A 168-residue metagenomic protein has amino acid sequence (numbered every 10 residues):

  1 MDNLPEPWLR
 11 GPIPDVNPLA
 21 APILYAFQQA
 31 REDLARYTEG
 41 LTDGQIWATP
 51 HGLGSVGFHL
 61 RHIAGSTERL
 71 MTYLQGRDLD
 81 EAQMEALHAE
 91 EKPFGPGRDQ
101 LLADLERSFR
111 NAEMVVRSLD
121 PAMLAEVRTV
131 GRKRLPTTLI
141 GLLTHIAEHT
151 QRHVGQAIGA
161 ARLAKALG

Functional and structural regions predicted by a protein language model:
D2-R10, A20, L24-Q28, A35 (+2 more regions): Short, contiguous alpha-helical
I23, F27, R31, T38 (+2 more regions): Hydrophobic alpha-helical core bundles mediating ligand binding, dimerization, or RNAP-core interactions
T38, Q83, D120: Short, small-residue-rich loop/turn micro-motifs
E90-V130, T138-E148: Acidic/histidine-rich alpha-helical segments that form the ligand environment of transition-metal centers
